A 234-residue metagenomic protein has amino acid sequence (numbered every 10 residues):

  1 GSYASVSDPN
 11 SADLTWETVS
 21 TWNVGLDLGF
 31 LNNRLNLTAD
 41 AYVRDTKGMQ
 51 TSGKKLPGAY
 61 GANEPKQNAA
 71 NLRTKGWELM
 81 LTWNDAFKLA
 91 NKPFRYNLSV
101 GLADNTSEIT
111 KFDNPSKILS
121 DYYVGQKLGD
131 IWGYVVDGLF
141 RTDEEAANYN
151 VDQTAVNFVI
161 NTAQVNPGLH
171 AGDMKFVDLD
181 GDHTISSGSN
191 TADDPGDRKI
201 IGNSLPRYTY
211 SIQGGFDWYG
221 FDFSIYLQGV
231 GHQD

Functional and structural regions predicted by a protein language model:
G1-V135: Extracellular/periplasmic, surface-exposed regions of secreted and cell-surface proteins
V6-D8, P195, R207: Flexible glycine/proline-enriched surface loops and loop-helix/loop-strand junctions
V19, L205-R207: Short, surface-exposed loop/turn motifs at beta-strand boundaries within globular domains
L31-N32, N36, R207, D217-G220: Short, well-ordered loop/turn elements at secondary-structure boundaries
T46, E108, D182, I200 (+1 more regions): C-terminal beta-signal and adjacent terminal beta-strands/loops of Gram-negative outer-membrane beta-barrel proteins
A70, K88-G202: Conserved small-residue
